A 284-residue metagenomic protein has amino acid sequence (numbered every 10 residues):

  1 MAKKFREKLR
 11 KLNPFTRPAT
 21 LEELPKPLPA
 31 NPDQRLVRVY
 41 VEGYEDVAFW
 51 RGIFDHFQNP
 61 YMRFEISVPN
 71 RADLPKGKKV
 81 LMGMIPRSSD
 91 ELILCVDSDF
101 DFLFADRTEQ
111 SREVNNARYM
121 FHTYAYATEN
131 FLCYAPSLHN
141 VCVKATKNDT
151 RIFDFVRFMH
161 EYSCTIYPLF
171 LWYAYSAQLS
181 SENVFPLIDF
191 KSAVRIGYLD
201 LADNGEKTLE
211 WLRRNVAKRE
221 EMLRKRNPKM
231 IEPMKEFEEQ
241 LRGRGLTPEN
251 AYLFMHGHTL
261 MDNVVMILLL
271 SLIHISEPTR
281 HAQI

Functional and structural regions predicted by a protein language model:
M1-L92, D99-F104: Short, surface-exposed loop/strand segments
E42, E129, E277: Acidic-residue sensor for enzyme active/binding pockets
C95-D99, A125-Y126: Beta-hairpin (beta-strand-turn-beta-strand) motif
D101-D106, N130-L132: Switch/connector loops and helix/strand junctions flanking conserved nucleotide-binding motifs in nucleotide-processing
T108-R112: Short secondary-structure boundary/capping segments
E113-L270: Activity-critical C-terminal alpha-helical subdomain
I273-I284: Single conserved hydrophobic/aromatic residue that forms the stacking wall/gate of nucleotide- or nucleobase-binding
